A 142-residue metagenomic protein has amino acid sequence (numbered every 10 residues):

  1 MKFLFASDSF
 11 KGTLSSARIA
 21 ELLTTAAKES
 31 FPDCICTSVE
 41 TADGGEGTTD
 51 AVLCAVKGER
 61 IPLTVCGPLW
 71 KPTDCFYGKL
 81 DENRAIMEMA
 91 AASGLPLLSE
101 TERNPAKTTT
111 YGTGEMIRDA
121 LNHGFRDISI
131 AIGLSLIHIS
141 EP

Functional and structural regions predicted by a protein language model:
M1-F3: Extreme N-terminal starter segment of soluble prokaryotic enzymes
F5-L23: N-terminal beta1-alpha1 ligand-phosphate binding loop
S7, I132-S135: Glycine-rich beta-strand-to-loop/alpha-helix junction loops that act as flexible
K11-G12, G44, I137: Glycine-/small-residue-rich active-site loops that bind phosphorylated ligands and cofactors
T25-S99: Glycine-rich nucleotide/cofactor/substrate-binding loop typically near the N-terminus or early in the first domain
P72-G133: Anion-binding (especially nucleotide phosphate/pyrophosphate-binding) glycine-rich loop and adjoining beta-alpha core
H138-P142: Residue-level detector of conserved catalytic or cofactor/ligand-binding positions in enzyme active sites
